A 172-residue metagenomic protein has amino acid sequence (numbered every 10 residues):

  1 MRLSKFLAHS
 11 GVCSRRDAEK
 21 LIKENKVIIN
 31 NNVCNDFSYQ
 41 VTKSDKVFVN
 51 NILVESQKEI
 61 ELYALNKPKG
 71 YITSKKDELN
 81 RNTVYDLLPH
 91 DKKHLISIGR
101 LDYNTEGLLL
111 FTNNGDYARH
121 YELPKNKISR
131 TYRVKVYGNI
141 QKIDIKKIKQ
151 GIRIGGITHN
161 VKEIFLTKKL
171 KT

Functional and structural regions predicted by a protein language model:
M1-T172: Basic, flexible Lys/Arg- and Gly-enriched helix-loop patches that mediate nucleic-acid binding at interfaces with rRNA
